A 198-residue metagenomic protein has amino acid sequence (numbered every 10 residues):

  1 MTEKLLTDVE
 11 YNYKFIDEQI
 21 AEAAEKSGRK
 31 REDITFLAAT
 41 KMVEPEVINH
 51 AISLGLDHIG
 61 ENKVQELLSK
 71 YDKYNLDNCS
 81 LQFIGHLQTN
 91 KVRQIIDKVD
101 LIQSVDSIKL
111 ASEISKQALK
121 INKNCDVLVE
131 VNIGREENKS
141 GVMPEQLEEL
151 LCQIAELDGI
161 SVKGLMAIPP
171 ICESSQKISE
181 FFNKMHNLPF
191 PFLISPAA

Functional and structural regions predicted by a protein language model:
M1-L188, F192-A197: Conserved alpha/beta-domain cores
